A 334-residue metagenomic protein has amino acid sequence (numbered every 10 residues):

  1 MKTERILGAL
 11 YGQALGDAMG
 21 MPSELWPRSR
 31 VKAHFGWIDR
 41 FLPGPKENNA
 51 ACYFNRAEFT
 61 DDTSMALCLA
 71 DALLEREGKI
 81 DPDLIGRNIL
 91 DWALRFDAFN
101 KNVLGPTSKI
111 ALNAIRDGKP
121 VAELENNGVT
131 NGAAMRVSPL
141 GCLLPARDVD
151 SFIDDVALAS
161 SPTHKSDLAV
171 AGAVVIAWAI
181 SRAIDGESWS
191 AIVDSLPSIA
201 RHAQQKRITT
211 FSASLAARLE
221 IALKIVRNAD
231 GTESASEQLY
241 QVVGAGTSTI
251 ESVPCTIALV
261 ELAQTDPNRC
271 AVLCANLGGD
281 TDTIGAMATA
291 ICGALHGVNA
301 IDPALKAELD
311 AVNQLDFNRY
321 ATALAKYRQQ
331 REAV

Functional and structural regions predicted by a protein language model:
M1-V334: Structured, active/binding-site neighborhoods that engage oxygen-rich ligands
